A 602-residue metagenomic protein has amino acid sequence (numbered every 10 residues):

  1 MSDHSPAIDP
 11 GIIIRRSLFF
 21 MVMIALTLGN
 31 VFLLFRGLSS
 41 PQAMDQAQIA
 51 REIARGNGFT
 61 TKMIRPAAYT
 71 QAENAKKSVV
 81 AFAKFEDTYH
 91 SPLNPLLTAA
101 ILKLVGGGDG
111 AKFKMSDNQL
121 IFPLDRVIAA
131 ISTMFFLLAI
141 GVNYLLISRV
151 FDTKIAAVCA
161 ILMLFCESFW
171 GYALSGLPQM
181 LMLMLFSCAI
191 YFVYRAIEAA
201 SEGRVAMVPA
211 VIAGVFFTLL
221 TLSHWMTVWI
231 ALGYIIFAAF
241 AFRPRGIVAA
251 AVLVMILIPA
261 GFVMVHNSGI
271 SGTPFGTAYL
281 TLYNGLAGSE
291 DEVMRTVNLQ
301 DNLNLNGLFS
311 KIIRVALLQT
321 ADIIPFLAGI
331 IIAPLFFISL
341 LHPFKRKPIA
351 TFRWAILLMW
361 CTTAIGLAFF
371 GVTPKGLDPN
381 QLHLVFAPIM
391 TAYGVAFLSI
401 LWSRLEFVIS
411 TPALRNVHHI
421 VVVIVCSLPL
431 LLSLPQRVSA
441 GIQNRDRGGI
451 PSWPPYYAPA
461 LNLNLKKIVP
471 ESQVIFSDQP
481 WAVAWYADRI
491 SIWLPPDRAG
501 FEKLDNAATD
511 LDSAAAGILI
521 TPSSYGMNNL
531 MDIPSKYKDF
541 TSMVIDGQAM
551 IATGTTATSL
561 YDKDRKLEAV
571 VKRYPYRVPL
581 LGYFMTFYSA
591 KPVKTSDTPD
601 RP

Functional and structural regions predicted by a protein language model:
D3-A7, I197-A199, W229-A260, M264-V265: Perimembrane helix-loop-helix junctions
I12-M23, M207-V215, A231-I236, L253-L257 (+2 more regions): Signature aromatic-anchored transmembrane alpha helix within multi-pass, membrane-resident enzymes that catalyze glycan
L34, L38, A413, I420-A482 (+2 more regions): Membrane-embedded, lumen/periplasm-facing catalytic core of multi-pass transferases that use lipid-linked donors
D109-D125, L138-F165, L183-M184, R204: Transmembrane-helix signature of polytopic, membrane-embedded enzymes that assemble or transfer cell-envelope glycans
V158-C159, M163, I212-F217, A251 (+3 more regions): Transmembrane alpha-helix segments characteristic of polytopic inner-membrane glycan-assembly/cell-envelope
A173, P178-M182, S187, L220 (+2 more regions): Hydrophobic/aromatic-rich transmembrane helices and adjacent perimembrane loops
A189-A210, L220, A238: Membrane-interface transmembrane helices that cradle and orient dolichyl/undecaprenyl
A238-A239, I313-W354, W360: Hydrophobic, aromatic-rich transmembrane alpha-helices and their immediate juxtamembrane boundary segments
